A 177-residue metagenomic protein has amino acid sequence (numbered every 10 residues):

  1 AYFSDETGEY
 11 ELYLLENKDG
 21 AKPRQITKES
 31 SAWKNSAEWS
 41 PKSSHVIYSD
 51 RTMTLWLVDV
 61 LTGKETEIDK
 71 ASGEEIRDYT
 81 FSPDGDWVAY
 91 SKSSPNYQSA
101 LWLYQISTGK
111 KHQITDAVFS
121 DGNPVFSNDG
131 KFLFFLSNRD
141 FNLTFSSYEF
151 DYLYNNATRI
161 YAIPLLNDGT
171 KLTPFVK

Functional and structural regions predicted by a protein language model:
A1, S43-V46, G85-V88, L133: Hydrophobic beta-strand positions that form the internal "hydrophobic ladder" of WD40/Gbeta-like beta-propeller blades
S4, Y13-N35, V58-R77, K92-S94 (+4 more regions): Multi-bladed beta-propeller domains
M53-T54: Loop/turn residues immediately N-terminal
F81, W87-S99: Loop/turn-rich, solvent-exposed surfaces of beta-rich toroidal or solenoidal domains
